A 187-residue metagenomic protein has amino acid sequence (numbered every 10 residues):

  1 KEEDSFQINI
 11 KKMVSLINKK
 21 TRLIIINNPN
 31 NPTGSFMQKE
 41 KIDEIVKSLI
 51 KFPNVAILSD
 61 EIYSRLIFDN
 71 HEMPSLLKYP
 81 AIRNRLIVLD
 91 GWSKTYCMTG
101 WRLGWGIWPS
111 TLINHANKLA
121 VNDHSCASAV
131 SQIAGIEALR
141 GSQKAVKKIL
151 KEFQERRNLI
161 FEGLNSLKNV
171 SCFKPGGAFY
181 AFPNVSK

Functional and structural regions predicted by a protein language model:
K1-K187: PLP-dependent class I/II
